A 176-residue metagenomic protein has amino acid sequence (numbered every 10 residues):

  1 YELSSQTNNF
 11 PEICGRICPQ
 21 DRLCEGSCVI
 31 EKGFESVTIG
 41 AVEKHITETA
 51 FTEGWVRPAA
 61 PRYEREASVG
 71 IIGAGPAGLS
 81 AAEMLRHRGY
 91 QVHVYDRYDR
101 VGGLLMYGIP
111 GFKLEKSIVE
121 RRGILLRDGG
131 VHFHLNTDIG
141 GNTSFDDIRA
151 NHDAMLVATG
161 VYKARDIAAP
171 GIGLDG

Functional and structural regions predicted by a protein language model:
Y1-G15: Long amphipathic alpha-helical segments
Y1-S4, K32-G40, I71-I139, R165-I172: Beta1-alpha1 glycine-rich phosphate/pyrophosphate-binding loop at the start of Rossmann-like nucleotide-binding domains
S5, P19, R127, R149-A150: Alpha-helix boundary recognition
E12-C14, D21-I72, R88, V131-G176: FAD-binding core/adjacent interface of flavoenzyme oxidoreductases
